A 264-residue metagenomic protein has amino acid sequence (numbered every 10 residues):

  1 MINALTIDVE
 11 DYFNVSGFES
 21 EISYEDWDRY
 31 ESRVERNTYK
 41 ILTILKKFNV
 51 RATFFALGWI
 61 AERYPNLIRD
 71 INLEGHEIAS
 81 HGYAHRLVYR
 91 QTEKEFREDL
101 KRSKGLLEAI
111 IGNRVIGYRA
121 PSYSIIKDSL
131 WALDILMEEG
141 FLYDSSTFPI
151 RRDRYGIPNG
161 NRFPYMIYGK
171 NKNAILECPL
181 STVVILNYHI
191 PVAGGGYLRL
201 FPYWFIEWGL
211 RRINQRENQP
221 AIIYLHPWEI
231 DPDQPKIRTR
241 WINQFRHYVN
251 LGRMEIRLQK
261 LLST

Functional and structural regions predicted by a protein language model:
M1-E74: Active-site beta->alpha N-cap acidic-glycine motif
F13-G17, L186-Y188, P232-I237: Short acidic/His/Gly/Ser-rich catalytic and metal-binding motifs that mark active-site loops of diverse hydrolases
E31-E35, E93-K101, Y203, Y248 (+1 more regions): Non-membrane alpha-helical structural segments and their capping/turn regions in soluble enzymes
T38-L42, P65-R69, R97-K104, L133 (+2 more regions): Generic structural signal for well-ordered alpha-helices, preferentially at hydrophobic/aromatic core positions
K47-F48, L200-T264: C-terminal domain-boundary segment and adjacent tail
F48-S129, F141, S146-D153, N173-A174 (+1 more regions): Metal-dependent polysaccharide deacetylase catalytic core of the NodB/CE4 family, i.e., the active-site-bearing domain
N113-I116, A120-Q219: Active-site-adjacent pocket scaffolds in enzyme catalytic domains
